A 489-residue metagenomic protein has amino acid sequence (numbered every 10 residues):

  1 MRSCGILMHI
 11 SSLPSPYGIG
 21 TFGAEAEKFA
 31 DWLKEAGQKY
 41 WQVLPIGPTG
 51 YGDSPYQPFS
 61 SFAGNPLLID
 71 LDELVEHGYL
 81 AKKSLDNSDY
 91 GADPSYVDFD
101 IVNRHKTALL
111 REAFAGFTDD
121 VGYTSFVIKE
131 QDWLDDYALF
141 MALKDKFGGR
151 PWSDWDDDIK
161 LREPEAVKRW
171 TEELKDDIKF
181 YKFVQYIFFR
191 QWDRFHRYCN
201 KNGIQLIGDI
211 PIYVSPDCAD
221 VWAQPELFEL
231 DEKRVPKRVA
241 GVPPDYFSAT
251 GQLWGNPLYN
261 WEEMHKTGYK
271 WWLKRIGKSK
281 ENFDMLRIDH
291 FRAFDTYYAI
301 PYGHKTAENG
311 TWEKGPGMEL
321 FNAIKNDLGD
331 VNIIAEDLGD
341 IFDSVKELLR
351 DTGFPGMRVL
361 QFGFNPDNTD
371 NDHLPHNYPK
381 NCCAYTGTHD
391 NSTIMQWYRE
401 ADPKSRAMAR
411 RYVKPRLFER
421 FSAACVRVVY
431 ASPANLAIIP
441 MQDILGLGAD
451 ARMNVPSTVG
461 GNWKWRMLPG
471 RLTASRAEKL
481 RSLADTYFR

Functional and structural regions predicted by a protein language model:
M1-S11, E27: N-terminal regions that are enriched for targeting/export leaders and immediately downstream pro/stem segments
H9, S15, D53-Q185, F189 (+4 more regions): Alpha-amylase-like alpha-glycosidases and glucanotransferases acting on alpha-linked glucans and related
A24-T49, N282-F283: Catalytic domains of carbohydrate-active enzymes, especially glycoside hydrolases
K34, W192-N200, K325, L349-R350: Surface-exposed amphipathic alpha-helices with a cationic face
E35, I159, A166, W465 (+2 more regions): Domain-scale activation on soluble regions of proteins
W41-P45, C199, Q205-P211, S279-A293: Short acidic catalytic loops
Y181-V214: Conserved, well-ordered alpha-helix/loop/beta-strand core segments that scaffold catalytic motifs
